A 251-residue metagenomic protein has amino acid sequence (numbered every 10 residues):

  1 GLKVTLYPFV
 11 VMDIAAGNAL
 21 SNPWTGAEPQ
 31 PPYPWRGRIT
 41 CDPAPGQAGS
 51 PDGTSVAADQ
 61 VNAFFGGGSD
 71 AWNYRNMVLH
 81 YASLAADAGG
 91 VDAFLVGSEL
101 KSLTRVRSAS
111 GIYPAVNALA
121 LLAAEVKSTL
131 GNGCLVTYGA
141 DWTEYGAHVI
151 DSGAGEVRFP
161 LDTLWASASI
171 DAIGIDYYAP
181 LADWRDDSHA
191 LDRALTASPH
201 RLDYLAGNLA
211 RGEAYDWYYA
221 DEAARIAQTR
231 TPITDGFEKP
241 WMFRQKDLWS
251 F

Functional and structural regions predicted by a protein language model:
G1-G111, T129-E144: Substrate-binding cleft and catalytic face of glycoside hydrolase catalytic domains, especially the flexible beta-alpha
A19, A109, D151, D187-A190: Surface-exposed beta-strand edges and their flanking turn/coil or helix-capping segments
A27, V56-A57, V157, L209 (+1 more regions): Alpha-helical protein-protein interaction elements
N73, V116, D151-A154: A short linear-motif detector with a strong N-terminal bias
V78-Y81, G153-D162: Alpha-helical scaffolding within the catalytic cores of extracellular/periplasmic polymer-degrading hydrolases
T104, G146-H148, D183: Gram-negative outer-membrane beta-barrel proteins
V116-N117, L121-T137, T163, S167-F251: Glycoside hydrolase catalytic-domain groove-lining segments
